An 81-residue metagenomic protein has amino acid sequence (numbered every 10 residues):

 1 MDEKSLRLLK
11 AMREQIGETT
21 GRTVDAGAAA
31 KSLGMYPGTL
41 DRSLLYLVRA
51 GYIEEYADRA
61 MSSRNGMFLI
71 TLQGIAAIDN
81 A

Functional and structural regions predicted by a protein language model:
M1-M12: Short alpha-helical segments that sit at the start of domains
A11-E18, A77: Short amphipathic alpha-helical elements of helix-turn-helix/winged-helix folds
E18-S32: Short acidic, hydrophobic short linear motifs in intrinsically disordered regions
G34-R49, N65: Short amphipathic alpha-helical interaction segments
V48-R59: A short, conserved structural fragment
A57-M67: Short, Lys/Arg-rich nucleic-acid/phosphate-binding segment
L69-A81: Short, amphipathic alpha-helical interaction segments positioned at domain boundaries
